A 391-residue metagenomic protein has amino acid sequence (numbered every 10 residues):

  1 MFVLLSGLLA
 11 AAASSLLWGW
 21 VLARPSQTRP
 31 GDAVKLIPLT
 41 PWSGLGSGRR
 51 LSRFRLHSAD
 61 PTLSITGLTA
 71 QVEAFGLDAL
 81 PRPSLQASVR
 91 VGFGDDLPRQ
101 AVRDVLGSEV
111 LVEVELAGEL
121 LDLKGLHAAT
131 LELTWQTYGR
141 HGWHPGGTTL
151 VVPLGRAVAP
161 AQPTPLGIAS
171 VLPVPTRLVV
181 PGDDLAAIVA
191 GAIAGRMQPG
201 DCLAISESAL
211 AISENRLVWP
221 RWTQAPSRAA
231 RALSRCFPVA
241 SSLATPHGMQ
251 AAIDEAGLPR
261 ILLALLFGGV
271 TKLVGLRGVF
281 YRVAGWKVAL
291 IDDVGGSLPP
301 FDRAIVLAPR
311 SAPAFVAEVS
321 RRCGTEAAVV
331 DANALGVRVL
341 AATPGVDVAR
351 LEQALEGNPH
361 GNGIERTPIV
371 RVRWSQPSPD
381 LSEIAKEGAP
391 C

Functional and structural regions predicted by a protein language model:
F2-C391: N-terminal and secondary-structure boundary signal
